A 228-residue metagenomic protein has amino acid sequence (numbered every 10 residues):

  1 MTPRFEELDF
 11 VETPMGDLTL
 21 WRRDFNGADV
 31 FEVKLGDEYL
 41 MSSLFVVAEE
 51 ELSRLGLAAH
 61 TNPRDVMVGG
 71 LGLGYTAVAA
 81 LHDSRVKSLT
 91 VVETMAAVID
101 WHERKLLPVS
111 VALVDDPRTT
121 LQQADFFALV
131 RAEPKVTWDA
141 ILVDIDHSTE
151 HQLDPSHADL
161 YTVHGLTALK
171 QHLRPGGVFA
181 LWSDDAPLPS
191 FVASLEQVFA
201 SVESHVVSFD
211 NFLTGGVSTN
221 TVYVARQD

Functional and structural regions predicted by a protein language model:
M1-F31: N-terminal auxiliary segments of SAM/dcSAM-dependent transferases
T2-L8, L35, F127, D144: N-terminal-biased segments
E12, D185-D228: Class I S-adenosyl-L-methionine
T13-D17, R22, V33-T61: Class I SAM-dependent methyltransferase Rossmann-like catalytic core, especially the SAM/SAH-binding loop
L18, F31, T119, V222-Y223: A broad, low-specificity signal marking well-ordered, structured residues that form hydrophobic/aromatic
G27-G36, D144-T149: Short, basic/glycine-rich phosphate-binding loops at helix/coil junctions that contact nucleotide phosphates
V46-P175, V198-S208, G216-V217: The AdoMet/dcAdoMet-binding core of the Class I SAM-like
G176-S183: Conserved beta-strand signature within the Rossmann-like core of class I S-adenosyl-L-methionine
